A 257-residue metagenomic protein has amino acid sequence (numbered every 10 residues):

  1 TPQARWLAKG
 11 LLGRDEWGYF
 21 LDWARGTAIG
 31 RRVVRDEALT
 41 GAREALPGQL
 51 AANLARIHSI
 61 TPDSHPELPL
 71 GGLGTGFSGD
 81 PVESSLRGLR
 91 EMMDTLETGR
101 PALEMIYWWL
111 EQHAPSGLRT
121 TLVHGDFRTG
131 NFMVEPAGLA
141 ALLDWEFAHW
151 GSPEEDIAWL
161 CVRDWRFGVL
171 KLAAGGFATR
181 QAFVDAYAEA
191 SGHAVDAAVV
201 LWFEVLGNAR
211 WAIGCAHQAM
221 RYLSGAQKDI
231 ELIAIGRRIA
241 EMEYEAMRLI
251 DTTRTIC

Functional and structural regions predicted by a protein language model:
T1, S59-G71, S191-A197, Y222-S224 (+1 more regions): Surface-exposed helix-capping loop/turn segments at secondary-structure junctions
T1-M105, W109-R119: ATP-binding pocket architecture of kinase catalytic cores
A4, L11-L12, R56-I57, E104-I157 (+1 more regions): Active-site acidic catalytic loop and adjacent metal/ATP-binding pocket of ATP-dependent phosphoryl transfer enzymes
L68-P69, A219-I235: Hydrophobic/aromatic-rich alpha-helical bundle segments in the mid-to-C-terminal region
E155-G192, L206-G225: Active-site activation/catalytic loop segments of kinase-like enzymes and analogous catalytic loops in related
V195-G207: All-alpha amphipathic helical-bundle segments outside canonical DNA-binding/catalytic cores that form hydrophobic
S224, I233-C257: Regulatory N- and C-terminal appendages and interdomain linkers associated with kinase/kinase-like NTP transferase
